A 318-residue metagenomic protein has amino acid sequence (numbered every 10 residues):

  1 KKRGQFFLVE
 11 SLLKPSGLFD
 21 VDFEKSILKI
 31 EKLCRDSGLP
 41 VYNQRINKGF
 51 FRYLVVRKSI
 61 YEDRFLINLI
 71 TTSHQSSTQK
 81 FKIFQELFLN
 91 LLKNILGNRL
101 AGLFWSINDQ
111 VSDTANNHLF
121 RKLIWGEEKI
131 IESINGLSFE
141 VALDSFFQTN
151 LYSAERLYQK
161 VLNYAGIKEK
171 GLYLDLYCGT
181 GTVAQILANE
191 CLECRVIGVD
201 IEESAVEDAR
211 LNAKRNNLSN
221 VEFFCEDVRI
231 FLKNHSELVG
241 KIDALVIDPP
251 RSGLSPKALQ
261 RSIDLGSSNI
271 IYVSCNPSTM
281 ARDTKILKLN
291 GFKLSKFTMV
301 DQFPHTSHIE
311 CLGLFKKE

Functional and structural regions predicted by a protein language model:
K1-N43, Y61-E62: Extended interfacial segments that mediate partner engagement and assembly in macromolecular machines
V41-K48, Y173: Short helix/loop segment immediately N-terminal to the Walker
R57-S59: Structural signature of eukaryotic scaffold interfaces centered on beta-propeller domains
Y61-F65, K170-G171: Nucleotide donor/acceptor-binding cores
R64-S77: C-terminal lobe
S76-E318: Rossmann-like S-adenosyl-L-methionine
